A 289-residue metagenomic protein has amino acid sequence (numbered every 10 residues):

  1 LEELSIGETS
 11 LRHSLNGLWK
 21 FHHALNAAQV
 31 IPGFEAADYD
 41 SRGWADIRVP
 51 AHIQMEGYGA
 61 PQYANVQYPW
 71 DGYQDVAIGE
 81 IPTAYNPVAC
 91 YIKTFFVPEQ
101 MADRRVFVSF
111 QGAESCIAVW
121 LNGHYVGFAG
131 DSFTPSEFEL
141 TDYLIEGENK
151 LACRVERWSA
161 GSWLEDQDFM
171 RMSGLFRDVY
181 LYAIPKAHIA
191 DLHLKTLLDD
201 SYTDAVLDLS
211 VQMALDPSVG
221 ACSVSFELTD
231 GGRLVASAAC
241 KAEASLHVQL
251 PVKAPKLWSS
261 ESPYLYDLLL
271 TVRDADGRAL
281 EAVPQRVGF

Functional and structural regions predicted by a protein language model:
L1-I53: Hydrophobic alpha-helical membrane-insertion signals
S5, K20-N26, V30, H52 (+6 more regions): Accessory beta-strand-rich segments of carbohydrate-active enzymes
M101-R105, L144-E148, V252-D267: Short glycine/proline/serine/threonine-rich loop/turn segments at secondary-structure transition edges
V119-L121, D204-C240, L246-L250, L268: Beta-strand-rich binding/interaction modules
P135-D142, S245-A254: Exposed aromatic-hydrophobic patches
A152-R154, D267-T271: Extracellular recognition modules
T196-A205: Short, solvent-exposed loop/linker segments at the N-terminal edge of repeated beta-sheet extracellular domains
L269-F289: N-terminal carbohydrate-binding accessory modules
